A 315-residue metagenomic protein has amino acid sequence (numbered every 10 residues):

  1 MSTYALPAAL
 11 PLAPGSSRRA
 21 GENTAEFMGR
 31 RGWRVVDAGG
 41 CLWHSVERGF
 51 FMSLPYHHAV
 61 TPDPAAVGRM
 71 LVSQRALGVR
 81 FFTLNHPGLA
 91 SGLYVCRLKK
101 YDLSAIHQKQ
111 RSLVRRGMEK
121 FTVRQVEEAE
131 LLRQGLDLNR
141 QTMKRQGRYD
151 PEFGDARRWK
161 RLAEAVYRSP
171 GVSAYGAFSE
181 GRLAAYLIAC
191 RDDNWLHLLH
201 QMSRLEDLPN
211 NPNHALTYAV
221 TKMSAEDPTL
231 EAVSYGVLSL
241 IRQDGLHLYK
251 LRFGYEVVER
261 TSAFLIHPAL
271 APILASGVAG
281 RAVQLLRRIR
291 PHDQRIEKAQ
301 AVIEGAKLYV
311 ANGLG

Functional and structural regions predicted by a protein language model:
S2-S45, V79-G88, G92-P209, K222-S224: A conserved beta-strand-loop-helix scaffold within acyl/acetyltransferase catalytic domains
S2-W43, L84-L103, E231-G315: Active-site/acyl-donor-binding loops of N-acyltransferases
G40, V46-H58: STAS-typified acidic loop motif
R48-S53, Q74-R80, E231-V233: Hydrophobic beta-strand segments of well-ordered beta-sheets in folded domains
A59-G68, A156-R161, T217-Y218: Well-ordered, non-membrane alpha-helical segments in soluble/globular domains
A59-L84: Extended catalytic core of nucleotide-activated donor transferases of GT-like folds
G171-L274: Aromatic (often tryptophan-rich) hydrophobic motifs at membrane interfaces
